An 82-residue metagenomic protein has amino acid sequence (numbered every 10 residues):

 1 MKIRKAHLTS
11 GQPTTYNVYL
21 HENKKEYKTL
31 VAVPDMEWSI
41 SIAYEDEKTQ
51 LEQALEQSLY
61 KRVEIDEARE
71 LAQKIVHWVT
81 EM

Functional and structural regions predicted by a protein language model:
M1-N17, T49, L55-S58: Negatively charged, low-complexity tracts enriched in Asp/Glu with abundant Ser/Thr
P13, V33-D35, V76-M82: A mid-sequence interfacial segment
L20-K24: Short, low-complexity Ser/Thr-rich regulatory SLiMs
K25-K48: A short, structured beta-strand/loop element
A43-M82: Mixed-charge, Lys/Arg-enriched low-complexity segments
